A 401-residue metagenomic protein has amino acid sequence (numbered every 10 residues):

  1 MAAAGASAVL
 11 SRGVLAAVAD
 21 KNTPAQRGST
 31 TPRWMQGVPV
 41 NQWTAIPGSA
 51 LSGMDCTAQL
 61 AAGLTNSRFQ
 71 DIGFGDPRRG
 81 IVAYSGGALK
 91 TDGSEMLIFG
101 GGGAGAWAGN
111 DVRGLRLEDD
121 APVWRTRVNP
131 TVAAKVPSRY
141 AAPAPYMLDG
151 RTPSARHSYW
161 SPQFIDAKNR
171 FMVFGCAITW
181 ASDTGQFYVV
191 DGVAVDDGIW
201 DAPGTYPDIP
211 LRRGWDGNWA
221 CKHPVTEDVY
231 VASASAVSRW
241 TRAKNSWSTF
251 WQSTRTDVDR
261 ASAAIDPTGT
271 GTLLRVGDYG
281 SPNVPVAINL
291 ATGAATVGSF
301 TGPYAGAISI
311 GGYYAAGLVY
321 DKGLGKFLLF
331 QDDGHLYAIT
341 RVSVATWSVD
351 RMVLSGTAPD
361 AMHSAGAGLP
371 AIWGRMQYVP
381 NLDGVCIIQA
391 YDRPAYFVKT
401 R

Functional and structural regions predicted by a protein language model:
M1-A17: N-terminal export signals
Q42-D76, R125-T152, G204-R212, T254-R255 (+2 more regions): Surface-exposed loop and turn segments in beta-propeller and other repeat-based domains that flank or scaffold
T65-G103: Beta-strand-rich domains and repeat architectures in extracellular enzymes and scaffolds, especially beta-propellers
S85, S158-S161, R212-C221, T256-I265 (+2 more regions): Repeated scaffold domains used in trafficking and secretory/extracellular systems, primarily beta-propellers
G93-I98, K168-V173, T226-Y230, G269-R275 (+2 more regions): Entry beta-strands of beta-propeller and related beta-repeat scaffolds
G103-A106, I178-A181, Y279-P282, D333-Y337 (+1 more regions): Short glycine/acidic-enriched loop and turn motifs that connect beta-strands
N110-D119, T184-D196, V237-R239, P285-L290 (+2 more regions): Beta-propeller blade signature
P370-R401: Blade-level signature of beta-propeller repeat domains, shared across WD40, Kelch, NHL, RCC1 and BNR/Asp-box propellers
